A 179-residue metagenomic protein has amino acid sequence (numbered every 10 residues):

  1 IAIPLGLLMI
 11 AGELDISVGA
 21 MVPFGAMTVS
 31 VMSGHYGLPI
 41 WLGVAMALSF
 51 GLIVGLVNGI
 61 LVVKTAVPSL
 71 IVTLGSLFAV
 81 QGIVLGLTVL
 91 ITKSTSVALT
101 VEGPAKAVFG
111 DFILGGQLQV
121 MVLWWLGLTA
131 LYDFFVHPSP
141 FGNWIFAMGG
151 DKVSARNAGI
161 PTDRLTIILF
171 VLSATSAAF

Functional and structural regions predicted by a protein language model:
I1-P4, F24-G25, F50-V57, V72 (+3 more regions): Membrane-embedded alpha-helical core segments of multi-pass
I1-Y36, I60-V67, S154: Single transmembrane alpha-helix segments in multi-pass membrane proteins
L14, I83, A178-F179: Non-cytoplasmic
V18-M27, P39, G43-G51, S69 (+2 more regions): Alpha-helical transmembrane segments of multi-pass membrane proteins, especially transporters and channels
T28, M32, A79, I83 (+2 more regions): Hydrophobic alpha-helical elements at and bordering transmembrane segments of multi-pass membrane proteins
S30-P39, G55-I60, I83-L90: Juxtamembrane membrane-interface segments at transmembrane alpha-helix termini
L38-P39, V44-A47, I53-N58, V62 (+1 more regions): Helix-loop-helix "hairpin" substructures at the membrane interface of multi-pass membrane proteins
S69-S139, L165-I168: Transmembrane helix-bundle core of multi-pass membrane transporters and related energy-transducing complexes
